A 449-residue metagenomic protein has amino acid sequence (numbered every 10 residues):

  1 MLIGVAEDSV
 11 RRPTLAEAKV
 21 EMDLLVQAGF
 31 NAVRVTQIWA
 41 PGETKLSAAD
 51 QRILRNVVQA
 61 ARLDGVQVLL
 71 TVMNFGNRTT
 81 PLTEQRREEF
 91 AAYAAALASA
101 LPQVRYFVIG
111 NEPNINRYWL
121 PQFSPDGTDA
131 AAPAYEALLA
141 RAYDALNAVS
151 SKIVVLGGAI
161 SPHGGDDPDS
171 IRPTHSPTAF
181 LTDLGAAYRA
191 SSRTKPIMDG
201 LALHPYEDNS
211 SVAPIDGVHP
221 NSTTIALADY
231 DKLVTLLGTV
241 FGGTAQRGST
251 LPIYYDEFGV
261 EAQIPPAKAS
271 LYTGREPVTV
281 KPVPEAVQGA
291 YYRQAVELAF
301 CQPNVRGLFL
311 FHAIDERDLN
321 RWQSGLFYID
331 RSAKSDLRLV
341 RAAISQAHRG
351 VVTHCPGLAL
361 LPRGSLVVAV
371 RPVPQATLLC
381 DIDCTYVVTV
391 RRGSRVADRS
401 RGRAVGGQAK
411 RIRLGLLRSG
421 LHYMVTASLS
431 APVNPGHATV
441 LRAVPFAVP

Functional and structural regions predicted by a protein language model:
M1-T36: Boundary/entry segment of secreted carbohydrate-active catalytic domains
A16, K45, P113, R117-Y118 (+2 more regions): Aromatic-rich peripheral "rim/lid" segments of glycoside hydrolase catalytic domains that contact and position glycan
L24-S170, D208, E316: Substrate-binding cleft and catalytic face of glycoside hydrolase catalytic domains, especially the flexible beta-alpha
T71, R86-A91, D129-V278, P282: Noncatalytic carbohydrate-binding groove/subsite architecture in carbohydrate-active enzymes
V396-G407, V444: Solvent-exposed serine/threonine-rich low-complexity stretches and specific carbohydrate-binding patches
Q408-I412: Short strand-edge motifs at loop-to-beta-strand transitions and within beta-strands of extracellular beta-rich domains
L414-L421: Surface-exposed, short loops/turns at beta-strand junctions within beta-sandwich domains
G436-P449: Short beta-strand elements
